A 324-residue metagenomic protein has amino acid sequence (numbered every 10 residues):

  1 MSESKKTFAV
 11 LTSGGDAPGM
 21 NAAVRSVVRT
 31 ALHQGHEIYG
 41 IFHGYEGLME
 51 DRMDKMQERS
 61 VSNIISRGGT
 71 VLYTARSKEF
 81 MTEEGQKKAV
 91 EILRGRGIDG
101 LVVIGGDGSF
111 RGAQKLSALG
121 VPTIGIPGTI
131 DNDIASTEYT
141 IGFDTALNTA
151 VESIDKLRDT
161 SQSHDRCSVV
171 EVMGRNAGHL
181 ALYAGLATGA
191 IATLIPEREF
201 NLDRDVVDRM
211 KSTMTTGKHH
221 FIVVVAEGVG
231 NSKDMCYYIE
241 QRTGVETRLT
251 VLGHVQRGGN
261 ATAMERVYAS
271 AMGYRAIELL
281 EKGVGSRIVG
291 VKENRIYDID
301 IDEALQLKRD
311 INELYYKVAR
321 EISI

Functional and structural regions predicted by a protein language model:
M1-K5, A31, N63-S66, I92-G97 (+9 more regions): Solvent-exposed alpha-helices and their adjacent loops that cap or buttress functional pockets in soluble metabolic
M1-S2, L48-L101, G108-S109, I141-N148 (+2 more regions): Glycine-rich oxoanion-binding loops at beta->alpha junctions
S2-M49: N-terminal phosphate-binding or glycine-rich loops at protein starts, especially the Walker A/P-loop of NTPases
S13-D16, I41-G47, R76-S77, G106-G108 (+7 more regions): Short, ordered loop/turn segments at secondary-structure junctions
A22-V27, D107-V121, A181: Short Gly/Thr/Asp-enriched flexible loops that form oxyanion-binding sites at enzyme active sites
V103-G105, K115, F143-E246, T250: Accessory alpha-helical/coil subdomains and C-terminal extensions that flank or cap enzyme catalytic cores
N231-D234, I239-I324: C-terminal non-catalytic interaction/assembly regions of soluble proteins
